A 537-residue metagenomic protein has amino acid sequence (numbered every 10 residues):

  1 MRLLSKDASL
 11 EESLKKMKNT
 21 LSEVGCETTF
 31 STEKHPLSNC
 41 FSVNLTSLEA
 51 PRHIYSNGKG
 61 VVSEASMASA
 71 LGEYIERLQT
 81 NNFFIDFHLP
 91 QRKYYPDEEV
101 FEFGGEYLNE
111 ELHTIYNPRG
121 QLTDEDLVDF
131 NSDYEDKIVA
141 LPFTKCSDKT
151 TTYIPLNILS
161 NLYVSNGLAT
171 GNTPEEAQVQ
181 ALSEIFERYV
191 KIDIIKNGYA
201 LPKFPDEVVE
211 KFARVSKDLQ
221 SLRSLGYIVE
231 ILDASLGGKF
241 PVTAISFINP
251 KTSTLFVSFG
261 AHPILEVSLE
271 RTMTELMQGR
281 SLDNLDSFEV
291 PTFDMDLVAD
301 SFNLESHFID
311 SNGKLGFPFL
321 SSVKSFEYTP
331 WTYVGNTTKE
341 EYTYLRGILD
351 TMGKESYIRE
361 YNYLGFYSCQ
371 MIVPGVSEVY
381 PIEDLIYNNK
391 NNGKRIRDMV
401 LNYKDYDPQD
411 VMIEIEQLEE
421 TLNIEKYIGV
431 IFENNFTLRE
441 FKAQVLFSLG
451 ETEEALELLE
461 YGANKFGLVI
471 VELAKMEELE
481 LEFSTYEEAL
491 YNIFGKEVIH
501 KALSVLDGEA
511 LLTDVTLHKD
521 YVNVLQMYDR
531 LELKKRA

Functional and structural regions predicted by a protein language model:
M1-A537: Helix-biased "structured C-terminal domain" signature
